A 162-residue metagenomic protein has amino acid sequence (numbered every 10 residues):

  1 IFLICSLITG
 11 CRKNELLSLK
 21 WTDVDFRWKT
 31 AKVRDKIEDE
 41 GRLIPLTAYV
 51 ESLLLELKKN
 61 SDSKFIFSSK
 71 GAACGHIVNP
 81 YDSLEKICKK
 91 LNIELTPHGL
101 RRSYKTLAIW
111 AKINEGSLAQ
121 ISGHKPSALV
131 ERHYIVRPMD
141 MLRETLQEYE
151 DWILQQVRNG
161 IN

Functional and structural regions predicted by a protein language model:
I4, I8-E15, K86, G99-K125: C-terminal catalytic core of tyrosine-transesterase DNA break-rejoin enzymes
T9, N14, S18-E56: Conserved tyrosine-mediated DNA breakage-rejoining catalytic core shared by Y-recombinases
D23-T30, E94, I113-H133, Q155-N162: Short, polar N-cap/turn motifs at the start of nucleic acid-interacting alpha helices
W28, T47-I93: Active-site/catalytic core of tyrosine-dependent DNA strand-transfer enzymes
K32-D39, S122-W152: Catalytic-site neighborhood detector that most strongly recognizes the C-terminal catalytic loop/helix of tyrosine
R34-G41, S69-G75, N92-T96, V136-R137: Short, contiguous acidic/charged loop-to-helix segments that flank catalytic cores in large enzymes
E56-S63, S69-C74, A128, M141-N162: C-terminal secondary-structure termini that scaffold catalytic or DNA-interacting sites
K58-K59, K89, I109-I113, G123-P126 (+2 more regions): Hydrophobic alpha-helix feature that most strongly marks membrane-spanning transmembrane helices and their immediate
